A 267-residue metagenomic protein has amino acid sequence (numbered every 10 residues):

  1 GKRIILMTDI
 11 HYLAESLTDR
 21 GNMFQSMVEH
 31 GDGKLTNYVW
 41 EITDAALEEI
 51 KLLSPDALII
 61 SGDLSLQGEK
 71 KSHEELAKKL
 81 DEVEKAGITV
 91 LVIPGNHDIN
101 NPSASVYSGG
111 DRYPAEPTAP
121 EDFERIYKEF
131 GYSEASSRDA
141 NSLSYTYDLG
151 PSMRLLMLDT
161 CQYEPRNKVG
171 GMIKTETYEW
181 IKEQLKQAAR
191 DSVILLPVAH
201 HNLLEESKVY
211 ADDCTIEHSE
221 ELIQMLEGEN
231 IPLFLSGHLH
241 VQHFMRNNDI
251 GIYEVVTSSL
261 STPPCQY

Functional and structural regions predicted by a protein language model:
G1-K70: N-terminal active-site segment of His-dependent metallophosphoesterases
D9, L58, D63, L76 (+5 more regions): Divalent metal-coordination and catalytic microenvironments
L13-S16, L66-G68, N96-A104, Y163-R166 (+3 more regions): Active-site environment of divalent metal-dependent phosphoester hydrolases
I42-A46, K78, R138-Y145, W180-Q184 (+2 more regions): Alpha-helical scaffolding within the catalytic cores of extracellular/periplasmic polymer-degrading hydrolases
I50-A57, T89, R154-L156, N167-Y253: His/acidic metal-ligating clusters that form di-metal
L66-K71, A135-S137, D213, L260-P264: Acidic-and-aromatic substrate-binding clefts and catalytic sites of carbohydrate-active enzymes
E75-E179: Extended active-site neighborhood of metal-dependent phosphoesterases/phosphodiesterases
I252-Y267: Binuclear metal-dependent phosphoesterase catalytic core
